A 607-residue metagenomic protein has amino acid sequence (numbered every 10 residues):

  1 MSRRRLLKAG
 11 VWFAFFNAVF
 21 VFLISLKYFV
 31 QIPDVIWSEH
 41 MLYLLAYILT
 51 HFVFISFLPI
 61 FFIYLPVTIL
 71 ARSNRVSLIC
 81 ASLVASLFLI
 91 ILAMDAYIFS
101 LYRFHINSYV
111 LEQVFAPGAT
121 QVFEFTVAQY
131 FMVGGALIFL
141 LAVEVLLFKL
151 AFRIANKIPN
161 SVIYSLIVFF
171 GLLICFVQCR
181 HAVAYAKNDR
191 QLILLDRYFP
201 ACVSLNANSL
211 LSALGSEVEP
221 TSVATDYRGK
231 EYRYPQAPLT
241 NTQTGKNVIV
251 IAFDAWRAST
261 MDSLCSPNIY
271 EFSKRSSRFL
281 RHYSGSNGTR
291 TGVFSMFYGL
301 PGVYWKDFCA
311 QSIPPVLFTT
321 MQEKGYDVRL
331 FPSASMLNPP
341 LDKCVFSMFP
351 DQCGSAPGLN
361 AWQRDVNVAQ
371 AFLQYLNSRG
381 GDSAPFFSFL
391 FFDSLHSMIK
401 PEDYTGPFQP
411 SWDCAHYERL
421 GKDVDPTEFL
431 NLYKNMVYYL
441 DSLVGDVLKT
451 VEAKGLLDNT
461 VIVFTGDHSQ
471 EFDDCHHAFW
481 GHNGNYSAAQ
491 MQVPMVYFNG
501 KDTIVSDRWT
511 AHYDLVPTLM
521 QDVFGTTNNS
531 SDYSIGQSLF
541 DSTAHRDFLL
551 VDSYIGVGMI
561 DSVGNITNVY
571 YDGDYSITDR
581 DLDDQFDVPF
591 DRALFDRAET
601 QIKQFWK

Functional and structural regions predicted by a protein language model:
M1-F199: Transmembrane and membrane-interface helices of multi-pass, inner-membrane envelope-modifying transferases
R5-A18, S73, F148-A155, P159-S161 (+4 more regions): Membrane-interface soluble catalytic domains
A116, A255-A258, G302, A334-L337 (+5 more regions): Short, solvent-exposed loop/turn segments at secondary-structure junctions
I167-Y417, G536-Q537: Active-site-proximal alpha/beta segments of enzymes that process anionic O-linked groups
F308-I313, T427-Y439, N485-M491, D502-L519 (+1 more regions): A short beta-strand-to-alpha-helix junction
Q370-N377, W412-T460: A long, amphipathic alpha-helix that forms part of the scaffold/cap immediately adjacent to metal-dependent active
E452, L456-K501: Histidine-centered active-site microenvironments of extracellular/periplasmic hydrolases and transferases
